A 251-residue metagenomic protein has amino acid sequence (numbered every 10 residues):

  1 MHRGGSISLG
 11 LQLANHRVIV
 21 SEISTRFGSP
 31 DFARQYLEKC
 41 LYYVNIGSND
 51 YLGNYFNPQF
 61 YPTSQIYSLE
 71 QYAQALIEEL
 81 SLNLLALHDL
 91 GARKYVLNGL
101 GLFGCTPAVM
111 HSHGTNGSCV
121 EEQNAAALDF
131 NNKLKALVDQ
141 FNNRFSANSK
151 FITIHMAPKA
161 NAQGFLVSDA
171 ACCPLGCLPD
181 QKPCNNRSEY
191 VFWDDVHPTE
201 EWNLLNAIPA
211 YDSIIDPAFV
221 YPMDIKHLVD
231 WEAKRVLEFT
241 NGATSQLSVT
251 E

Functional and structural regions predicted by a protein language model:
M1-E78, L82: Conserved SGNH/GDSL esterase-like catalytic core that processes O-acyl groups on lipids and polysaccharides
M1-S6, Y42, R187, F192-D195 (+1 more regions): Serine-esterase "nucleophile elbow" of acetyl-processing enzymes
H2-G5, L9, L69, A73 (+2 more regions): Amphipathic alpha-helical protein-protein interaction segments
H2-R34, A125-H155, I208, D212: Nucleotide-sugar-dependent glycosyltransferase catalytic domains
A33-E38, Y42, D89-L90, P183-C184 (+1 more regions): Extracellular/periplasmic catalytic domains that process cell-envelope and extracellular macromolecules
I46-A157: Extracytoplasmic, non-cytosolic globular domains
L102-N124, L128, A136, Q140-V196 (+2 more regions): Mobile gating loops/cap/lid regions near enzyme active sites that modulate substrate access
